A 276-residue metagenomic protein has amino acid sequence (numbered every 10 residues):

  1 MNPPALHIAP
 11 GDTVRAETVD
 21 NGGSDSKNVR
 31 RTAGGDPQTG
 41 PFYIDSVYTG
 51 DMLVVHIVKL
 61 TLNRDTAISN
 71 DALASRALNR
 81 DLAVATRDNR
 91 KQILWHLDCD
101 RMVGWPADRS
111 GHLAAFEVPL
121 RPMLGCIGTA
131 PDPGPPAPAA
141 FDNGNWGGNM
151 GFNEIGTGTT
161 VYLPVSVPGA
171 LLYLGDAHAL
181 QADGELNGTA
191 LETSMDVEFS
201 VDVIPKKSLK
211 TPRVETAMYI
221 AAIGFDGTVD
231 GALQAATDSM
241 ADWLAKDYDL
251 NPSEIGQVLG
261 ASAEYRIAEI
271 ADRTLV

Functional and structural regions predicted by a protein language model:
M1, R31-Q38, P138-W146: Short, structured beta-strand/loop micro-motifs enriched in basic residues and often containing a Trp
M1-R31: N-terminal, Lys/Arg-enriched amphipathic/low-complexity engagement segments that precede the first folded domain
I8, I44-V47, I155: Short, well-ordered loop/turn sites that connect or cap secondary structure elements
A16, M52-V55, L163: A generic structural signal for residues embedded in beta-strands
N21-A33, L60-N70, G169-A179, A268-I270: Short, Lys/Arg- and Gly-enriched loop/turn segments at beta-strand edges
K59-G156: Intrinsically disordered, low-complexity linker/loop segments enriched in Gly/Pro and charged/polar residues
E117-N149, N153-D230: Conserved mixed alpha/beta catalytic, RNA-binding, or beta-rich assembly cores of soluble enzyme, regulatory
